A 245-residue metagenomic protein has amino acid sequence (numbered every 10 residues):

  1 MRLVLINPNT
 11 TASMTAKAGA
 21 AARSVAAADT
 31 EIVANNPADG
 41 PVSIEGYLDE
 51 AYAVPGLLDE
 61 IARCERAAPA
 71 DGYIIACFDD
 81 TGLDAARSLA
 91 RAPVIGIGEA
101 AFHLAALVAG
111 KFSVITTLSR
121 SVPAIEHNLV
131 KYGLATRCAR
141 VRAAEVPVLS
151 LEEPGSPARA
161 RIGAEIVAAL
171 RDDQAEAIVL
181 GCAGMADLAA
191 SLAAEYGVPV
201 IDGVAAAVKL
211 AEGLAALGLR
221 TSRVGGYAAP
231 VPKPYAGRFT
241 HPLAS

Functional and structural regions predicted by a protein language model:
R2-V25: N-terminal beta1-alpha1 ligand-phosphate binding loop
L5-I6, A70-C77, Q174-C182: Periplasmic-binding protein-like
S13, A106-A144, P157-A160, G213-S245: Short, glycine-/small-residue-rich phosphate/pyrophosphate-handling segment
A34-D59, L149-P154: N-terminal beta-loop-helix "entrance" segment that forms/cooperates in small-molecule cofactor or anionic ligand
A51-P69, A160-Q174: Short, well-structured alpha-helical segments in soluble
V54-G110, V114-I115: Glycine/small-residue-rich loop that forms an oxyanion/phosphate-binding "nest" at active or ligand-binding sites
A92-E99, L134-V141, V198-A205: Short hydrophobic/aromatic-enriched beta-strand-loop microsegments
E126-A183, L188: Active-site rim beta-loop-alpha module in soluble metabolic enzymes
